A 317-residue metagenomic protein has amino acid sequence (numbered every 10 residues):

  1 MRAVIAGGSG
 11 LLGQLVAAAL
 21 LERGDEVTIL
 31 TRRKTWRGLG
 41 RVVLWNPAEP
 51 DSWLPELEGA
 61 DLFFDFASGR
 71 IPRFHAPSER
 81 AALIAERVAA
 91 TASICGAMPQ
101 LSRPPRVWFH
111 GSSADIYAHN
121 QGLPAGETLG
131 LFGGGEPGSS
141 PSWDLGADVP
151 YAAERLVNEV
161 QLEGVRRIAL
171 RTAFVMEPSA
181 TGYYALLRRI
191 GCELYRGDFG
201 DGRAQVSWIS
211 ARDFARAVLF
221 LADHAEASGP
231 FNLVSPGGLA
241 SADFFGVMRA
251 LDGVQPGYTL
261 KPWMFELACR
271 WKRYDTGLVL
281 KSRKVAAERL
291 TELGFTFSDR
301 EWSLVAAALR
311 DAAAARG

Functional and structural regions predicted by a protein language model:
R2, A217, L221-R273, A307-G317: Mid/C-terminal beta-alpha module of Rossmann-like enzyme folds, strongest in SDR-family dehydrogenases/epimerases
A3-R23: N-terminal Rossmann NAD(P)H-binding glycine-rich loop of SDR-like oxidoreductase domains
T35-S93: NAD(P)H-binding glycine-rich loop region in Rossmannoid oxidoreductase-like domains and their noncatalytic homologs
A92-W143: Conserved Rossmann-fold NAD(P)-dependent oxidoreductase catalytic core, especially the SDR/UDP-sugar
E136-R167: Active-site Tyr-X1-5-Lys
V160-V206: NAD(P)-dependent short-chain dehydrogenase/reductase
R188-G197, R203-L239: Alpha-helical substrate-binding/gating segment
T276-G317: C-terminal amphipathic/interface module of NAD(P)-dependent oxidoreductases and related NAD-binding regulators
